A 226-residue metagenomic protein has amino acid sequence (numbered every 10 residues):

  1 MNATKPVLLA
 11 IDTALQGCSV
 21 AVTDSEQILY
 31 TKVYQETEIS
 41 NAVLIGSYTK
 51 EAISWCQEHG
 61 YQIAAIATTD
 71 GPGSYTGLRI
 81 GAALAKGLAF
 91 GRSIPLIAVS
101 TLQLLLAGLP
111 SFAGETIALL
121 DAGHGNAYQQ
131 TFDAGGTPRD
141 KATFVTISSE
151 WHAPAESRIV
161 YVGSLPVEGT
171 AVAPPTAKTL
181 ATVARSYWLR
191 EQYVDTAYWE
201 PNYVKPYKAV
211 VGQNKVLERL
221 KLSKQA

Functional and structural regions predicted by a protein language model:
M1-Q27, E38, I97-A226: Oxyanion-binding and handling regions
L8-A10, I63-T69, G77, T116-L119: Short glycine-aspartate micro-motif
Y30-V33: Short amphipathic
E36-S54: N-terminal phosphate-binding loop and adjacent alpha-helix
L44, R79-I80, S111: Generic recognition of short, well-ordered alpha-helical segments
L44-S47, A83, G87, L104 (+2 more regions): Short amphipathic alpha-helical face segments that pack within enzyme cores and frequently flank/anchor catalytic
T49-A65, A153-R158: Phosphate/pyrophosphate-binding loops at sites that engage ATP/ADP/AMP, CoA/4′-phosphopantetheine, polyphosphate
A65-T101: DPxDG-like acidic metal-binding loop motif
